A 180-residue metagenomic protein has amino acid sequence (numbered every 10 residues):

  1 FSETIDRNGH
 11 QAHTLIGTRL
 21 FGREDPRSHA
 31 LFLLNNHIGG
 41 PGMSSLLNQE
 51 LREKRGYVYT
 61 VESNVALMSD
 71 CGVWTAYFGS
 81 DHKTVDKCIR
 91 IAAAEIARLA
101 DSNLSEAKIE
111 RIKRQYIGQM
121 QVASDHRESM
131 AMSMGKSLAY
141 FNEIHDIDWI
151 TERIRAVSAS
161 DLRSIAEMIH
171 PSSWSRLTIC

Functional and structural regions predicted by a protein language model:
F1-I5, T60-A66: Short beta-strand/turn micro-motifs at beta-sheet edges
F1-S45: His/Glu-based metal-binding/catalytic segments typifying zinc-dependent metallopeptidases
I16, F32-L34, L51, A76 (+4 more regions): Buried hydrophobic packing residues in well-ordered domains
T18-L20, F78-S80, C180: Short beta-strand-to-loop capping motifs
P41, E62, A66-A123, H145: M16/insulysin-pitrilysin zinc metalloprotease superfamily fold
P41-Y57, M68: M16/MPP (pitrilysin/insulinase) zinc-metallopeptidase core fold and M16-derived inactive scaffolds
K113, I117-C180: C-terminal regions of mature proteins
